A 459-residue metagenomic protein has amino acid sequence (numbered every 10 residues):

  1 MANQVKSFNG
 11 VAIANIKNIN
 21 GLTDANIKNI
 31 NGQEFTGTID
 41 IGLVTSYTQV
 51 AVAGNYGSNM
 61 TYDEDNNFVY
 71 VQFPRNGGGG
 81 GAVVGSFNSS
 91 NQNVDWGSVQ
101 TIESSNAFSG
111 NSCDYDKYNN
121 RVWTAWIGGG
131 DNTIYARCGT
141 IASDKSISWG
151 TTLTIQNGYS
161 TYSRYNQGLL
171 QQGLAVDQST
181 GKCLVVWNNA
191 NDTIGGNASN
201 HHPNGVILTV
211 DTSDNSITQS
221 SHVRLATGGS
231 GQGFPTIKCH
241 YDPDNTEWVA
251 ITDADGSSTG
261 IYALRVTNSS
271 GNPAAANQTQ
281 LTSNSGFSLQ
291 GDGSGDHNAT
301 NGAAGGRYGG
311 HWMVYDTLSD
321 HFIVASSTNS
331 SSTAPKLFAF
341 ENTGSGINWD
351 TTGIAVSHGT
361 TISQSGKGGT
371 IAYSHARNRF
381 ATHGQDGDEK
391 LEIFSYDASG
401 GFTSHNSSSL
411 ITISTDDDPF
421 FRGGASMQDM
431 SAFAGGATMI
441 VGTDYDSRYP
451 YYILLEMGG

Functional and structural regions predicted by a protein language model:
A2-G459: Polar, enzyme-active/binding microenvironments
